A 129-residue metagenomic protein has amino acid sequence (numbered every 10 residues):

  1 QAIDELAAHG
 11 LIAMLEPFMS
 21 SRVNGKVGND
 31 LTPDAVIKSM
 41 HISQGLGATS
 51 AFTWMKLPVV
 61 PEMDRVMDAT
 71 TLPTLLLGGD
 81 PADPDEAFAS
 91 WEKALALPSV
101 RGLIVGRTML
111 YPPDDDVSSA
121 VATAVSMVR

Functional and structural regions predicted by a protein language model:
Q1-L72, A82-G102, M127: Alpha/beta enzyme core
G79-P81, P98-D115: Glycine-rich phosphate-binding active-site loops on the catalytic face of alpha/beta enzymes
L110-R129: C-terminal helical cap(s) of enzyme catalytic domains, especially alpha/beta-barrels
